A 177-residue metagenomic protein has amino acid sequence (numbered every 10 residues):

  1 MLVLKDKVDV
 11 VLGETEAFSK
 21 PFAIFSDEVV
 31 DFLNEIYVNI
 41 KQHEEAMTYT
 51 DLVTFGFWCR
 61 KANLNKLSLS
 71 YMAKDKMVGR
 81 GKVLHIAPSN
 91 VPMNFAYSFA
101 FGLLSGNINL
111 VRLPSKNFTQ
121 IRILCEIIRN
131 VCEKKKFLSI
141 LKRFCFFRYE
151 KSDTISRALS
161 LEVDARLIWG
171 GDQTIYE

Functional and structural regions predicted by a protein language model:
M1-A46: N-terminal alpha-helical segment of soluble enzymes
F22, S26-V30, E45-F55, R60-A100 (+1 more regions): Rossmann-like NAD(P) dinucleotide-binding subdomain of oxidoreductase/dehydrogenase enzymes
